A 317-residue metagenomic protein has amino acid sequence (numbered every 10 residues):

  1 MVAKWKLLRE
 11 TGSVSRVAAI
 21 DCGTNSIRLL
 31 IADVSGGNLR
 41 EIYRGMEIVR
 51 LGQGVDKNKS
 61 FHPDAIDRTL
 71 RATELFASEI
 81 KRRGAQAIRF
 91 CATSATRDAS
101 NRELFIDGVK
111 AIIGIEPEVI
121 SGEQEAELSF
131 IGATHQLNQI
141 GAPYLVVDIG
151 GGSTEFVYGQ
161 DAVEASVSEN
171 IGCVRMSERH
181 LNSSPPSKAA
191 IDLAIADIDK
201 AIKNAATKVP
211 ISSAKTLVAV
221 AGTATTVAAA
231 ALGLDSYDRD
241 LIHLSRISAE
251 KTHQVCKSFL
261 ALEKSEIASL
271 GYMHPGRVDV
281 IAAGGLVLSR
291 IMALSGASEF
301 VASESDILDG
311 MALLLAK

Functional and structural regions predicted by a protein language model:
M1-M46: Early-domain small/polar-rich strand-loop-helix modules and first-structured segments of the mature chain
L7, V14-V17, I31-V34, V49 (+4 more regions): Helical "lid/coupling" subdomains associated with nucleotide-phosphate turnover
C22-T24, G151, Q160-A162: A generic beta-sheet turn/junction motif
F90: Dinucleotide-binding Rossmann-like beta1-alpha1 core, especially the glycine-rich loop that anchors the ADP
L145-S153, V157: A generic, well-ordered mixed alpha/beta core segment in the N-terminal half of proteins
